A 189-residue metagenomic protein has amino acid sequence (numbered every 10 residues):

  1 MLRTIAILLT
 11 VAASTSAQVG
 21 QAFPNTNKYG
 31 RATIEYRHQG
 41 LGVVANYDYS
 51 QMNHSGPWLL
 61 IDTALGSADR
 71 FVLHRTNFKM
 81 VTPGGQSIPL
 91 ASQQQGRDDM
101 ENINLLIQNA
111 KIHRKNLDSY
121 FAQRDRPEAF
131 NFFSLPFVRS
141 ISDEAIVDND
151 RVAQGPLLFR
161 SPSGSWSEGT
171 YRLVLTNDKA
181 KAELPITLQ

Functional and structural regions predicted by a protein language model:
L2-S14: Sec-dependent N-terminal signal peptides
Q18-Q189: Conserved functional micro-motifs across diverse proteins
